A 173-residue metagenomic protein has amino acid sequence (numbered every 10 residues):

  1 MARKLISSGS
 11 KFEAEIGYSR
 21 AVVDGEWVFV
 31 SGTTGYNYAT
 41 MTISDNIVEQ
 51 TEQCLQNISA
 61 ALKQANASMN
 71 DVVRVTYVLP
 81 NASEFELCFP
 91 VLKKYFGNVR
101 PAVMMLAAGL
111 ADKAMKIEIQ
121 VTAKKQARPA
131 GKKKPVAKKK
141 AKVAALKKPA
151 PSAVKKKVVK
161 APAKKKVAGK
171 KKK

Functional and structural regions predicted by a protein language model:
M1-Q56, A60-A65, N70, L79-K173: N-terminal presequence-like segments and the immediate start of the first folded domain
